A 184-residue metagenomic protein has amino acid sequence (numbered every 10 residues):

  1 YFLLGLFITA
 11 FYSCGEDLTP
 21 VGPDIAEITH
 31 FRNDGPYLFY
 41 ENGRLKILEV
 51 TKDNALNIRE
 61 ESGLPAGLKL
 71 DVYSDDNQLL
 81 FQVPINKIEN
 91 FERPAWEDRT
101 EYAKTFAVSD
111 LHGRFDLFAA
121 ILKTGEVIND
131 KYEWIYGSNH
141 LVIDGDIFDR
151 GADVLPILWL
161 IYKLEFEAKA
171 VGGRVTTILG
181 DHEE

Functional and structural regions predicted by a protein language model:
Y1-V21: Bacterial Sec-dependent N-terminal signal peptides
C14-E184: Feature recognizes metal-dependent phosphohydrolase scaffolds
